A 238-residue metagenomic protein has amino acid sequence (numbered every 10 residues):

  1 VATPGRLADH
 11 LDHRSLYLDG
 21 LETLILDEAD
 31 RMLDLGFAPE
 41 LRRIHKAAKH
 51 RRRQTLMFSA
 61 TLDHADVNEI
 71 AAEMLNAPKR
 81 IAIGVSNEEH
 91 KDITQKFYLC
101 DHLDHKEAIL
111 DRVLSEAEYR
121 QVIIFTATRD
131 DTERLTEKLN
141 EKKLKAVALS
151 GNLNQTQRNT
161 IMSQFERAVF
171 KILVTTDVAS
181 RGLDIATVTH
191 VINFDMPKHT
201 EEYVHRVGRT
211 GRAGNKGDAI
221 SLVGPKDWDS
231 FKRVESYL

Functional and structural regions predicted by a protein language model:
V1-L238: Conserved helicase RecA-like core
